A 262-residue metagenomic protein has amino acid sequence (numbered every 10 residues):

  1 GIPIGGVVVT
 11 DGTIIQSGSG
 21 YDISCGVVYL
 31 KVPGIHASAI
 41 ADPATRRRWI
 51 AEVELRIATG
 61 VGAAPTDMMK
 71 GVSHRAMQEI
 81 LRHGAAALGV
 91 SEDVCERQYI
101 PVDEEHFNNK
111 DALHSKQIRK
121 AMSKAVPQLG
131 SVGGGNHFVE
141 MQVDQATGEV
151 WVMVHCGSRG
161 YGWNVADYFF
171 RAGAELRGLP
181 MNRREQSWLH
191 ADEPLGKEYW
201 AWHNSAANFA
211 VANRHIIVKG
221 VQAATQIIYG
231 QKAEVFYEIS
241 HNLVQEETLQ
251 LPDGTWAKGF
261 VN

Functional and structural regions predicted by a protein language model:
G1-G5, T10: Phosphate-centric recognition/catalysis
T13-G18, I23-A146, W163-N262: Glycine-rich, flexible loop motifs
